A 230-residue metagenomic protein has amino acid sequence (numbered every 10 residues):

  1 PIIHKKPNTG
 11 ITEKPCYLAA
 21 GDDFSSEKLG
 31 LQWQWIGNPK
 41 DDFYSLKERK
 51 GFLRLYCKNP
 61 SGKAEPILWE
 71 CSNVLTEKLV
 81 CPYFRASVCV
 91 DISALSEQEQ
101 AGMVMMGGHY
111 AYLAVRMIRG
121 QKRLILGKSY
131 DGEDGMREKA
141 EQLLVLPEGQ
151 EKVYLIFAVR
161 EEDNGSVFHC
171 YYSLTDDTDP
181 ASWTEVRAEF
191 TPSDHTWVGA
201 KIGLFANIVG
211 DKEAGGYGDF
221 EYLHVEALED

Functional and structural regions predicted by a protein language model:
P1-D230: Extracellular glycan-recognition regions
